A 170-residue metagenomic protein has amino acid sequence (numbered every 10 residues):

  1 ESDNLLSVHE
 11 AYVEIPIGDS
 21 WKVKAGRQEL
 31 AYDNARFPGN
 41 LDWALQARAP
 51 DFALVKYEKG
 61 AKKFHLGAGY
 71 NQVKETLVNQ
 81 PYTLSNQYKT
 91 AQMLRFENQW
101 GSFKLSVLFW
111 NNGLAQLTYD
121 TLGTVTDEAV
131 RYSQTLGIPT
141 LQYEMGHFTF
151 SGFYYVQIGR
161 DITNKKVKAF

Functional and structural regions predicted by a protein language model:
E1-D19, L30-N40, D120-T124, R160-K165: Surface-exposed loop and membrane-interface regions of Gram-negative outer-membrane beta-barrel proteins
D19-V23, L41-F170: Signature for the C-terminal beta-barrel architecture of outer-membrane proteins
G26: Small/polar (Gly/Ser/Thr/Ala-rich) solvent-exposed segments that form structured loops/beta-strands/short helices used
